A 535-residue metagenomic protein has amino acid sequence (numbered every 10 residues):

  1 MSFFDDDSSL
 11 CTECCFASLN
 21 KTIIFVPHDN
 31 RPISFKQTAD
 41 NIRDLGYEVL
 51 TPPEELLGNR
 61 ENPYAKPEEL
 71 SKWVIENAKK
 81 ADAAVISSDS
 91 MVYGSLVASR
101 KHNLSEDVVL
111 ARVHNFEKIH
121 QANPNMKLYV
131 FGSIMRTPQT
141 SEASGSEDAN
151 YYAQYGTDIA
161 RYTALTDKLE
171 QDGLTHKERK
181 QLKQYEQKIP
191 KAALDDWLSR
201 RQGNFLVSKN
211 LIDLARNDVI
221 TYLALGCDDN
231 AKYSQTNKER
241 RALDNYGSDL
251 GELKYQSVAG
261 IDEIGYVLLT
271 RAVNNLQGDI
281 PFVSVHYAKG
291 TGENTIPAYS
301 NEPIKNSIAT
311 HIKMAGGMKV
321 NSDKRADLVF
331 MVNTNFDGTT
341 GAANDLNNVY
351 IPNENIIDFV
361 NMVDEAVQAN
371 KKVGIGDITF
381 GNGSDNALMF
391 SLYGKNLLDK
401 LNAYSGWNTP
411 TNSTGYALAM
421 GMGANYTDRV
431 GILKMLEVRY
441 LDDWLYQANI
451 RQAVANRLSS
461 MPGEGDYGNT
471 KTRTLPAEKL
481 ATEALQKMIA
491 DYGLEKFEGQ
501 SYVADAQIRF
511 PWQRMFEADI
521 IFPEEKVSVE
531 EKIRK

Functional and structural regions predicted by a protein language model:
F3-F4, F16: Aromatic (phenylalanine/tyrosine) cluster motif
C15-K535: An N-terminal assembly and electron-transfer interface module characteristic of large anaerobic redox and radical
